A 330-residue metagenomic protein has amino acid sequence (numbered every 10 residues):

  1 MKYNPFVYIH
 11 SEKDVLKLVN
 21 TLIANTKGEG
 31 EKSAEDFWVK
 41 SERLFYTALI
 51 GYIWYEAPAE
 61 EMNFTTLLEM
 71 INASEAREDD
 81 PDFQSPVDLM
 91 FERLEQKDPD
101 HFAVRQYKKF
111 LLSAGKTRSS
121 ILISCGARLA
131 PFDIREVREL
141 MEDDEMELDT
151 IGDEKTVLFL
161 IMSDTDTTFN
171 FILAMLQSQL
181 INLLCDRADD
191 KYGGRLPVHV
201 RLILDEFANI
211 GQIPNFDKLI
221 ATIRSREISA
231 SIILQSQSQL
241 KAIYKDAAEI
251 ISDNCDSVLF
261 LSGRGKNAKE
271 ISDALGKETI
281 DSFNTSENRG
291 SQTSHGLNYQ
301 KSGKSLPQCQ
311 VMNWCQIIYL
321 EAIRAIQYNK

Functional and structural regions predicted by a protein language model:
M1-I228, I243, D253, Y319-K330: P-loop NTPase motor domains
F37-R43, G51, K155, K218-A221 (+1 more regions): P-loop NTPase motor core of the ASCE superfamily
S163, L234, S262: Conserved residues at beta->alpha junctions
A208, S236-S238: Acidic, glycine-rich active-site loops and adjacent beta-strand->loop/helix elements that engage anionic groups
S229-Q235: Structural recognition of the conserved hydrophobic beta-strand(s) that form the central parallel beta-sheet of P-loop
